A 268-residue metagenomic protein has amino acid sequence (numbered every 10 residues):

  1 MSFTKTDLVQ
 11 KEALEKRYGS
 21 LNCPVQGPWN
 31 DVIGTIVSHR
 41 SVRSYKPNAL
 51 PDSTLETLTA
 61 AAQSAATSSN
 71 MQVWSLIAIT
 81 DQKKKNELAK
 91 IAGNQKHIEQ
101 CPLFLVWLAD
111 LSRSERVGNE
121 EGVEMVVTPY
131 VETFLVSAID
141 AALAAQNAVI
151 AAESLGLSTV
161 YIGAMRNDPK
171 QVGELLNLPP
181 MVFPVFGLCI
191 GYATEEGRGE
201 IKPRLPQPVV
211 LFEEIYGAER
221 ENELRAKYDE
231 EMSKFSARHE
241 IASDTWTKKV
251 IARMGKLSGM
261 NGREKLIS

Functional and structural regions predicted by a protein language model:
M1-S268: Acidic, surface-exposed loops and disordered segments
